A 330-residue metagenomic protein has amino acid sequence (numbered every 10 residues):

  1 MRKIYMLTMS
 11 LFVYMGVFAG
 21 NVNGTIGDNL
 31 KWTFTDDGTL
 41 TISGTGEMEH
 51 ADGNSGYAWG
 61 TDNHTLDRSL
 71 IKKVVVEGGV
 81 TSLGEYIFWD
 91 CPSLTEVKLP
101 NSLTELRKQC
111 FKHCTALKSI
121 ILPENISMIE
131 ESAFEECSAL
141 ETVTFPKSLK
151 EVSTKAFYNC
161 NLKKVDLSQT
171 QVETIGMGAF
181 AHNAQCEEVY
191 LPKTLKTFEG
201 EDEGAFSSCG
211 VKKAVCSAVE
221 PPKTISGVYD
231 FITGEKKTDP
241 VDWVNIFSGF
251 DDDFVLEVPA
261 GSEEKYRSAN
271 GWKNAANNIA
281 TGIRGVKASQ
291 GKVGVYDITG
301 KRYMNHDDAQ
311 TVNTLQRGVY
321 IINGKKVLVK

Functional and structural regions predicted by a protein language model:
M1-N21: Bacterial Sec-dependent N-terminal signal peptides
G16, N21, D253-T281: Extracellular/surface-exposed low-complexity segments
G20-K72: N-terminal segments that cap or nucleate solenoid repeat domains
N29-T33, E85-I87, E199-S207, T224-G227 (+2 more regions): Short, T/G/N/S-enriched strand-turn elements that build extracellular solenoid repeat scaffolds
T39-E47, R68-S82, P92-E105, T115-M128 (+7 more regions): Structural signature of tandem-repeat unit edges
T61-N63, G227-D242: Surface-exposed intrinsically disordered loops and tails
G84-I87, R107-K112, E130-E135, S153-A156 (+3 more regions): Consensus positions within tandem repeat domains that build extended binding/scaffold surfaces
T281-K330: C-terminal outer-membrane/trafficking sorting elements
